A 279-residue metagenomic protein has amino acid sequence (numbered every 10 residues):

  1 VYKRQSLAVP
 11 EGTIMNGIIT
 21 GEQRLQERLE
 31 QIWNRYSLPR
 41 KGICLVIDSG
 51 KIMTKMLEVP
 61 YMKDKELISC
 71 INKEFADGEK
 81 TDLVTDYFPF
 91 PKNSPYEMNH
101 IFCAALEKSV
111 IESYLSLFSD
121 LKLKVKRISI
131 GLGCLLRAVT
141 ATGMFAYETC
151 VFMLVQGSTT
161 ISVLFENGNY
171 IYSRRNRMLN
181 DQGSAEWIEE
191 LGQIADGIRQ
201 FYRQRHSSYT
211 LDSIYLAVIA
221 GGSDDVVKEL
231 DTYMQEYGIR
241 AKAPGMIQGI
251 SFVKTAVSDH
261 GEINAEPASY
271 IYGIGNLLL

Functional and structural regions predicted by a protein language model:
K3-S6, L45, Y96-Q200, H206: Small-residue (GG/TT-enriched) beta-loop-alpha framework at ligand/catalytic clefts
R4-N34, N180-Q200, D212: N-terminal phosphate-binding loop and adjacent alpha-helix
L29, L38-G50, K124-R127, S208-A220: Short glycine-rich phosphate-binding loop at a beta-alpha junction
G42, V46-A141, A243-V257: Active-site neighborhood for divalent-cation/phosphate handling
A146-V155, D259-L279: A polyampholytic, Gly/Pro-enriched intrinsically disordered region
G197-R203, S207, Q235-I239, L279: Hydrophobic alpha-helix feature that most strongly marks membrane-spanning transmembrane helices and their immediate
L211-I239: Glycine-rich phosphate-binding loops at beta-strand->alpha-helix junctions
L230-I271: Conserved phosphate-binding/catalytic loops in two-lobed NTP-binding clefts
